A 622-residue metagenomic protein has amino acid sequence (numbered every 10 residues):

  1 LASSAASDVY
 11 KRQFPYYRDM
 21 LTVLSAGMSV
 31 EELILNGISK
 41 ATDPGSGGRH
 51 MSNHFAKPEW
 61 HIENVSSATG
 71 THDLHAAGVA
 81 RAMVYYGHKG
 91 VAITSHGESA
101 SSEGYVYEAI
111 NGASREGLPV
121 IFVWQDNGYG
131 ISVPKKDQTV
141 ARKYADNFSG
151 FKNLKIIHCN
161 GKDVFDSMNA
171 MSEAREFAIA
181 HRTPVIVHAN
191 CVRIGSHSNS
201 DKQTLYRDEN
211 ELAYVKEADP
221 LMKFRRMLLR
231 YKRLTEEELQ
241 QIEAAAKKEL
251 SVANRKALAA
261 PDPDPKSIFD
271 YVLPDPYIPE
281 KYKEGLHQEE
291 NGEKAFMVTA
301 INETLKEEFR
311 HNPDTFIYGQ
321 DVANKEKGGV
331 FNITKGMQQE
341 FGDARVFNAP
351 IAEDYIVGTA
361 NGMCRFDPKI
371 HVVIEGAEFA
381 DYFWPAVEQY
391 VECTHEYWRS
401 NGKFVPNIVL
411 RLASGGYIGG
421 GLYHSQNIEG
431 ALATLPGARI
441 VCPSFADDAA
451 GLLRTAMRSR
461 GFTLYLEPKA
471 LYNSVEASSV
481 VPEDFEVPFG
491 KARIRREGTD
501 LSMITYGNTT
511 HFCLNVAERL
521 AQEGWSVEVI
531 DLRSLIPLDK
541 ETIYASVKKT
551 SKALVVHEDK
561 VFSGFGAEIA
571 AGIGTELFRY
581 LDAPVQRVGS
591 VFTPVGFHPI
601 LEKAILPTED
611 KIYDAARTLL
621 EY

Functional and structural regions predicted by a protein language model:
L1-A6, Y10: Single conserved hydrophobic/aromatic residue that forms the stacking wall/gate of nucleotide- or nucleobase-binding
S4, Y17-R18, F55-D73, G97 (+8 more regions): Active-site nucleophile and cofactor-binding loops and adjacent substrate-binding regions of central metabolic enzymes
Q13-P15, N64-S66, H88-E103, P119-W124 (+4 more regions): A short, small-residue-rich loop immediately preceding and capping a beta-strand
T42-D43, S114-W124, R345-N348, E392-L412: A glycine-rich helix N-cap at a beta->alpha junction
H61-S251, A259, A433-S551, V556: Glycine-rich ThDP/TPP pyrophosphate-binding loop and its adjacent helix/strand module within ThDP-dependent enzymes
R230, A567-Y622: Peripheral docking tails and interdomain loops at the edges of cofactor- or intermediate-handling domains
K248-Q288: Terminal amphipathic helices with adjacent charged low-complexity linkers/tails
L273-T359, C364-K369, D381: Non-catalytic terminal/interface segments that mediate subunit docking, oligomerization, and allosteric communication
